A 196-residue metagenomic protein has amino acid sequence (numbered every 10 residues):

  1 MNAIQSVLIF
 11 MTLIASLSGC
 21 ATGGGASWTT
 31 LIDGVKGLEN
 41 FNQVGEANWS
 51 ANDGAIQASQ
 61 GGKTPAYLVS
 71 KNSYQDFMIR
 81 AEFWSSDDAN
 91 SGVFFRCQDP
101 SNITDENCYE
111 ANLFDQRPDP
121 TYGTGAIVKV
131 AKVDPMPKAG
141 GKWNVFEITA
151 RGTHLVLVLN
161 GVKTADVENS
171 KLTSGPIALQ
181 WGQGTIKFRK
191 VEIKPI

Functional and structural regions predicted by a protein language model:
M1-L8: Bacterial N-terminal signal peptides that target proteins for export
L8-S18: Bacterial N-terminal signal peptides
C20-I196: Carbohydrate-interacting regions of secretory-pathway proteins
